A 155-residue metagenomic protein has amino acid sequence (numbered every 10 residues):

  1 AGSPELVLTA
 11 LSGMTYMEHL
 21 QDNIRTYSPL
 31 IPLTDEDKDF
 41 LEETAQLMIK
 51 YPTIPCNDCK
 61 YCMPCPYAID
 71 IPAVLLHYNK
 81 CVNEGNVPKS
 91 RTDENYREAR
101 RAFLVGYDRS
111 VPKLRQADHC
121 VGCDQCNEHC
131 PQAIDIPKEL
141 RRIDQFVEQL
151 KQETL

Functional and structural regions predicted by a protein language model:
A1-L155: Structured C-terminal cap/extension of enzyme domains
